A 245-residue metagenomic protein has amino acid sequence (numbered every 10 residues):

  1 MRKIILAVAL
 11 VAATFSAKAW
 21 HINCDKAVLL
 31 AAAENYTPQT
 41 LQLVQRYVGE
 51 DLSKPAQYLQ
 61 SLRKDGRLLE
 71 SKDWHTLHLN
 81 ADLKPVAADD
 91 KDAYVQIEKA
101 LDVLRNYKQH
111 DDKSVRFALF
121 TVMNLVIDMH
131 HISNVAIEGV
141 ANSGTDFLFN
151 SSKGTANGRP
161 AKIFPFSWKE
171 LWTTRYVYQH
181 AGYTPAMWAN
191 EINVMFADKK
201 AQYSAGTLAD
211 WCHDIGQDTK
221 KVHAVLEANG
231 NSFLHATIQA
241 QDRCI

Functional and structural regions predicted by a protein language model:
M1-I4: Positively charged n-region of N-terminal signal peptides that target proteins for export
T14-S16: N-terminal signal peptide c-region/cleavage motif recognized by signal peptidases
K18-L125, I132-I245: N-terminal, motif-rich segments that launch catalysis or mediate targeting to/interaction with membranes, typified by
